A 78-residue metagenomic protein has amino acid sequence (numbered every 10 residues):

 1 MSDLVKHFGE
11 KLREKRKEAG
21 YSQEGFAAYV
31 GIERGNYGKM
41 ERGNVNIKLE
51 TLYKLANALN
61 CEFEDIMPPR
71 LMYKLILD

Functional and structural regions predicted by a protein language model:
M1-K17: A short, Lys/Arg-rich alpha-helix, primarily the initiator
S2, D65-D78: Short, charged recognition helix plus adjacent turn of helix-turn-helix-like nucleic-acid-binding domains
K17, A28, N57: Alpha-helical residues within the helix-turn-helix
G20-K39: Short alpha-helical DNA-recognition segment
R42: Short, conserved catalytic or interaction motifs in soluble domains
E50-D65: DNA major-groove recognition helix of helix-turn-helix/homeodomain DNA-binding modules
